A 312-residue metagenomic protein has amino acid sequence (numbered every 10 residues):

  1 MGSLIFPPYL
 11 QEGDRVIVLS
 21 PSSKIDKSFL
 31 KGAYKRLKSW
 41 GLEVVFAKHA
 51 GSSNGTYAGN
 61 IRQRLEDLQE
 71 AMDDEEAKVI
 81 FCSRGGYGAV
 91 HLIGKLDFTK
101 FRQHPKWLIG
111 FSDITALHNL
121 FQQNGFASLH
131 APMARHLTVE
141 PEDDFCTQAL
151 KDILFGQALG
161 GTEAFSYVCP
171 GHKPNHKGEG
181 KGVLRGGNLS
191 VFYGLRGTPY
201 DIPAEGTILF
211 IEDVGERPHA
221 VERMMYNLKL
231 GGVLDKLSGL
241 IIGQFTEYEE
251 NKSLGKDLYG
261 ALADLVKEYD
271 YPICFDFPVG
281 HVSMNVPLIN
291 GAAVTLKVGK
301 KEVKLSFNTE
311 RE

Functional and structural regions predicted by a protein language model:
M1-E76: ATP/NTP phosphate-donor binding region
K24-F29, R36, E179-V214: Conserved beta-alpha junction segments in alpha/beta enzyme cores
D74-V79, L237: Short acidic/histidine-rich motifs immediately flanking catalytic phosphotransfer sites in two-component signaling
V79-V90: N-terminal glycine-rich "phosphate-gripper" loop used for MgATP/nucleotide binding and carboxylate activation
F98-F121, A127-M133, Y269-P272: Short, acidic/small-residue loops that bind anionic groups at enzyme active sites
A127-V191: Conserved anion/nucleotide-ligand pocket segment
P203-K256: Internal helical hairpin/lid segments
E247-E312: ATP/nucleoside-binding phosphotransfer catalytic cores, i.e., glycine-rich phosphate-binding loops
